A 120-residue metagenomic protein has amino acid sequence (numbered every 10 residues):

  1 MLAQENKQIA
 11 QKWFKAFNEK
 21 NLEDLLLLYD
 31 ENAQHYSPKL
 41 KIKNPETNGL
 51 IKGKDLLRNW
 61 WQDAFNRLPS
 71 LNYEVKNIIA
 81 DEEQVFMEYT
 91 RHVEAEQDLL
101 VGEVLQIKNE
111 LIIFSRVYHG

Functional and structural regions predicted by a protein language model:
M1-G120: C-terminal and inter-domain tail/linker signature
